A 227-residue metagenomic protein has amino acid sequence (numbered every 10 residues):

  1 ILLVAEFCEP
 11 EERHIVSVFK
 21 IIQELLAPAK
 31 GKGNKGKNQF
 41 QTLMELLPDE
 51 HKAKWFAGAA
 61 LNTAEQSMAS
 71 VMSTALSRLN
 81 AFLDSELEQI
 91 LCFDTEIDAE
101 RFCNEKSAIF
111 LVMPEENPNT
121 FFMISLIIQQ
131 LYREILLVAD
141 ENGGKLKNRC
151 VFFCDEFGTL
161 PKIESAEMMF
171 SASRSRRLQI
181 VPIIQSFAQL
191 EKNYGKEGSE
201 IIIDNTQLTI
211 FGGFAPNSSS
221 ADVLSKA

Functional and structural regions predicted by a protein language model:
I1-L178, N193: P-loop NTPase motor domains
A5, K106, E167-S171, Q189-A227: P-loop NTPase motor core of the ASCE superfamily
I184: H-loop/switch region of ABC-family ATPase nucleotide-binding domains
